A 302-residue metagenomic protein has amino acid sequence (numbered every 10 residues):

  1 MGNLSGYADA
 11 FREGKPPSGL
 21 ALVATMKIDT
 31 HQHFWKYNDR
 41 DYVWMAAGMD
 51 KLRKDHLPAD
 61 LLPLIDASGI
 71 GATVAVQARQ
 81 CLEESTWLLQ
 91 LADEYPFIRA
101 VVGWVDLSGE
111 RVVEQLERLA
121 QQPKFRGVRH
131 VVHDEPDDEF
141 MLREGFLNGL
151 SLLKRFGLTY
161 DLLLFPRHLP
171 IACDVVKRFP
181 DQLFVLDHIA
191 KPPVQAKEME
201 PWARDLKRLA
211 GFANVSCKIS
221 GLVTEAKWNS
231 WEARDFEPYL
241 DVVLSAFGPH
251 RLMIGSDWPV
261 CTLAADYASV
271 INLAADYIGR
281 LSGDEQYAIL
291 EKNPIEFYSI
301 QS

Functional and structural regions predicted by a protein language model:
L4-G14, G19-I28, K51-A72, D241-V242 (+2 more regions): Mid-to-C-terminal alpha-helical segments outside catalytic/metal-binding sites
D9, G14, C81-R167, D174-V176 (+2 more regions): Active-site gating/metal-coordination segments in enzymes
L20-W44: Replace "His-x-His-based motif
H31, T73, L88, V101 (+7 more regions): Conserved, mostly hydrophobic/aromatic
H33, R79, A190, L222-V223 (+1 more regions): Catalytic metal-binding/acid-base residues of hydrolase active sites
W35-G71, Y95, Q122-E135, Q182-L183 (+2 more regions): Active-site gating loops and adjacent loop-to-helix segments of metal-dependent hydrolytic enzymes
E83-I98, P180-L186, F236-S245, Y267-Y277: Short, electropositive alpha-helical surface patch
F140-M253: Catalytic pocket-lining loop regions of alpha/beta-barrel enzymes, especially the amidohydrolase/enolase/GH5 lineages
